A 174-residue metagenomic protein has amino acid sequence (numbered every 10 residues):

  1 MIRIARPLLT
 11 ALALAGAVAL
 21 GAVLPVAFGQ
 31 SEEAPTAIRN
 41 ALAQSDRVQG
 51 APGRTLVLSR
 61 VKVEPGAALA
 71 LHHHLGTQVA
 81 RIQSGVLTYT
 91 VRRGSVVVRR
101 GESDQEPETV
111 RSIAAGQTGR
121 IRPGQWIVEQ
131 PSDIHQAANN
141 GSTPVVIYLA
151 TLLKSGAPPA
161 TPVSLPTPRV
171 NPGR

Functional and structural regions predicted by a protein language model:
I2-L8, A17-R60, A70, T109-R120 (+2 more regions): A short, N-terminal "cap"/entry segment at the start of jelly-roll beta-barrel domains of the cupin/DSBH fold
P52, A68-I82, V98-R100, D104: A short beta-loop-beta micro-motif enriched in histidine and acidic residues
G53-L58, E64-G66, H74-T77, Q130-S132 (+1 more regions): Extracytoplasmic
V63, R93-S132: Short acidic-glycine-tyrosine-enriched beta hairpin
G66-H72, T90, P158-A160: Short, solvent-exposed loop/turn elements at domain surfaces
A80, T88-T90: Mature extracytoplasmic domains of secretory-pathway proteins
G116-Q125, P131-A157: Ligand-binding loop in jelly-roll beta-barrel domains
